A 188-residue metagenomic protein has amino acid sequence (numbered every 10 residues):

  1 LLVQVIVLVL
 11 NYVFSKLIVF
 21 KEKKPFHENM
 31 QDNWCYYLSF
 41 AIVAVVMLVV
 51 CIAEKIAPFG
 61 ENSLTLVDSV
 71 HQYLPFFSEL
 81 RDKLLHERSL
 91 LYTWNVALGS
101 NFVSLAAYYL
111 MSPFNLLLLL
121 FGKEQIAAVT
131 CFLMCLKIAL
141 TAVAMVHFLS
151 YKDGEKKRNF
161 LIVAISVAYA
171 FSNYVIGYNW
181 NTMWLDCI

Functional and structural regions predicted by a protein language model:
L1-H27: Alpha-helical membrane-protein topology signature
L2, Y37-A41, F132, V163-V167: Hydrophobic alpha-helical transmembrane segments
V7, N11, S15, V43-V50 (+1 more regions): Alpha-helical transmembrane segments of multipass membrane proteins
V13, L17-I18, V49, L116 (+1 more regions): Hydrophobic membrane-targeting alpha-helices
K21-N29, S150-K157: Membrane-interface helix-boundary motifs at transmembrane edges
K24-I56: Start-transfer (signal-anchor) and selected internal transmembrane alpha helices of multi-pass inner/ER membrane
V46-M145, V167-I188: Membrane-interface coil-to-helix junctions
V146-F171: Transmembrane-helix signature of polytopic, membrane-embedded enzymes that assemble or transfer cell-envelope glycans
